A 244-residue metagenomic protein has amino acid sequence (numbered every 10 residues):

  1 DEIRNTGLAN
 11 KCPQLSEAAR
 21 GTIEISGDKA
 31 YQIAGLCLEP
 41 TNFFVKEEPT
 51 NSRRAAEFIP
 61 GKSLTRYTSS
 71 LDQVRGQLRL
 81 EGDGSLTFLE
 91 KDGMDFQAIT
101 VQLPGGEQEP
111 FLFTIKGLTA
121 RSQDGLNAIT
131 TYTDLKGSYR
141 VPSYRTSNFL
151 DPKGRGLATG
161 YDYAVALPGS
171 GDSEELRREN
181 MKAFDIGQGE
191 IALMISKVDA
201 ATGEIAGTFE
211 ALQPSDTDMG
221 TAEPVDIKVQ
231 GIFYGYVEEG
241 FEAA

Functional and structural regions predicted by a protein language model:
D1-A244: An extracellular/secretory-lumen and virion-surface interaction module
